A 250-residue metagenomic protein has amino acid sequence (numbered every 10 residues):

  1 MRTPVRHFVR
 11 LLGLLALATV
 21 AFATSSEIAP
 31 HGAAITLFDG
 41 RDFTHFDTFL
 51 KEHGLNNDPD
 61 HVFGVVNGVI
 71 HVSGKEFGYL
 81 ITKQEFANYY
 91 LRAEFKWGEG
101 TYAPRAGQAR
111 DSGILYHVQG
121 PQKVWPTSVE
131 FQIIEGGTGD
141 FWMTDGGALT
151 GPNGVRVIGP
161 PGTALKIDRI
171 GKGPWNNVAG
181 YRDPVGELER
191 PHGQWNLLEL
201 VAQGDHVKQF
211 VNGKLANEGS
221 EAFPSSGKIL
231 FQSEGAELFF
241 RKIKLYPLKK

Functional and structural regions predicted by a protein language model:
M1-H7: N-terminal secretory signal peptides that target proteins for export/translocation
R10-A21: Bacterial N-terminal signal peptides
T24-K250: Carbohydrate-interacting regions of secretory-pathway proteins
